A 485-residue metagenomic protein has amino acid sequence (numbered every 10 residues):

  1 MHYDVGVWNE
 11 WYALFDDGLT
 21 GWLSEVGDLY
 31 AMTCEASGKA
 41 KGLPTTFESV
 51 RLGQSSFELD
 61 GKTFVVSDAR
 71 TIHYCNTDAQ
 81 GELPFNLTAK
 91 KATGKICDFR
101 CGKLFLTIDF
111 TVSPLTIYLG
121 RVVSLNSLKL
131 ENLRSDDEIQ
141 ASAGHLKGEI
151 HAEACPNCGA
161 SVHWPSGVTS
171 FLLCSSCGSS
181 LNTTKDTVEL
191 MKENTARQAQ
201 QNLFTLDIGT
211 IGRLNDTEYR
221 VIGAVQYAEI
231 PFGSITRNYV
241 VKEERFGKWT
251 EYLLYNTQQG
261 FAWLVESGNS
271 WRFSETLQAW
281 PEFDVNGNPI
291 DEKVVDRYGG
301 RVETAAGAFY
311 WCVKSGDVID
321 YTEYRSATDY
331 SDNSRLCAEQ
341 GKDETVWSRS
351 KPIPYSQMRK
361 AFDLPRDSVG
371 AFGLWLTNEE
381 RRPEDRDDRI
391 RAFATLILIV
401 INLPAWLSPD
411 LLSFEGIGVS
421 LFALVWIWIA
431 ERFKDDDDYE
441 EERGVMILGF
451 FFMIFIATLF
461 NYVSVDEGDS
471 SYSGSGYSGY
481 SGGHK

Functional and structural regions predicted by a protein language model:
M1-L206, T210-Y252, N256-N402: Short, surface-exposed polybasic-aromatic patches that bind anionic ligands, especially phosphate groups
A371-K485: Low-complexity, glycine/proline/serine-enriched intrinsically disordered segments
